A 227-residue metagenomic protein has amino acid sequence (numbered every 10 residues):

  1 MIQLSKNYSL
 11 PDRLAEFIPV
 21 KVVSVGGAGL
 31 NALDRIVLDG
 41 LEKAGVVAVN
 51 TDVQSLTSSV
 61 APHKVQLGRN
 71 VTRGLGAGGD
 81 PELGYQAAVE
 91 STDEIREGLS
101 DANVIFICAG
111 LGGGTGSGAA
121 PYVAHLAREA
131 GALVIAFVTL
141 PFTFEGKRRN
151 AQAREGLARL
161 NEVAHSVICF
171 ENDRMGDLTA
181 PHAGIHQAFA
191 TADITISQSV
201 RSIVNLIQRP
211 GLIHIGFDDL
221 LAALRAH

Functional and structural regions predicted by a protein language model:
M1-H227: Tubulin/FtsZ superfamily GTPase core signature
